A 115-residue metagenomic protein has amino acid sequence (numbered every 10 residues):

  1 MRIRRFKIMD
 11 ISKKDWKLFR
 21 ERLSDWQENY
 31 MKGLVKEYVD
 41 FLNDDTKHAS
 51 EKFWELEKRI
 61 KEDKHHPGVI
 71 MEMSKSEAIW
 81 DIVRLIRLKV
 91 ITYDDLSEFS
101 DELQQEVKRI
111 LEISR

Functional and structural regions predicted by a protein language model:
R2-R115: Acidic, Ser/Pro/Thr-rich low-complexity regulatory regions and the short amphipathic helical interaction modules they
